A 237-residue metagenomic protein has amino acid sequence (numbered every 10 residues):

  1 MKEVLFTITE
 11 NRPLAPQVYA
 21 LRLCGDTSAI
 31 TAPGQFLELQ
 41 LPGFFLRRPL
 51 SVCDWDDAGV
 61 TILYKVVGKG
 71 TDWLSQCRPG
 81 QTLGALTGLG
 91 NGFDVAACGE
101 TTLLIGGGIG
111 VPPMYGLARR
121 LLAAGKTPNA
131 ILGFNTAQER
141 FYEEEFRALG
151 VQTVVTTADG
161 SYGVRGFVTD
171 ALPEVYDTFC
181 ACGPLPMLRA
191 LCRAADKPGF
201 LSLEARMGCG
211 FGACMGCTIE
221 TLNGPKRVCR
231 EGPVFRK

Functional and structural regions predicted by a protein language model:
K2-Q81: Ferredoxin-reductase
E10, D54, V155-T157, L201-L203 (+1 more regions): Structural signal for conserved beta-strand scaffold positions within catalytic alpha/beta enzyme cores
L39, A85-L86, I219: A generic structural signal for residues embedded in beta-strands
F45-V52, G90-A97, C229: Short, Lys/Arg- and Gly-enriched loop/turn segments at beta-strand edges
K69-R206: FNR/FR-type flavoprotein reductase catalytic core
P113, P186, E204-P233: Local cysteine-cluster metal-coordination motifs and their immediate loop/turn environment, predominantly Fe-S cluster
